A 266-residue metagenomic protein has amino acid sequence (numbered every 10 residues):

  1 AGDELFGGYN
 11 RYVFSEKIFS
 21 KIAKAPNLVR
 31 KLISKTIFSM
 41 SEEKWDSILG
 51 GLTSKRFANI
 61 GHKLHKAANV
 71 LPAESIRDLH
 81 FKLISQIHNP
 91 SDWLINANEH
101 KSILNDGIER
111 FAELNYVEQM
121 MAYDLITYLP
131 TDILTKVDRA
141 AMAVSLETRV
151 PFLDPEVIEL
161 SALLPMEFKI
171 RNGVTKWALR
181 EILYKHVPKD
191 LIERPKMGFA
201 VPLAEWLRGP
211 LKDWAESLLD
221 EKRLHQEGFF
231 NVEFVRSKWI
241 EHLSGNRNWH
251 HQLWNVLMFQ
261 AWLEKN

Functional and structural regions predicted by a protein language model:
A1-I48, Y128, I133, V137-V157: Active-site adenylate/phosphate-handling loop in enzymes that bind or generate adenylated species
G51-N266: Adenosyl-5′-phosphate
